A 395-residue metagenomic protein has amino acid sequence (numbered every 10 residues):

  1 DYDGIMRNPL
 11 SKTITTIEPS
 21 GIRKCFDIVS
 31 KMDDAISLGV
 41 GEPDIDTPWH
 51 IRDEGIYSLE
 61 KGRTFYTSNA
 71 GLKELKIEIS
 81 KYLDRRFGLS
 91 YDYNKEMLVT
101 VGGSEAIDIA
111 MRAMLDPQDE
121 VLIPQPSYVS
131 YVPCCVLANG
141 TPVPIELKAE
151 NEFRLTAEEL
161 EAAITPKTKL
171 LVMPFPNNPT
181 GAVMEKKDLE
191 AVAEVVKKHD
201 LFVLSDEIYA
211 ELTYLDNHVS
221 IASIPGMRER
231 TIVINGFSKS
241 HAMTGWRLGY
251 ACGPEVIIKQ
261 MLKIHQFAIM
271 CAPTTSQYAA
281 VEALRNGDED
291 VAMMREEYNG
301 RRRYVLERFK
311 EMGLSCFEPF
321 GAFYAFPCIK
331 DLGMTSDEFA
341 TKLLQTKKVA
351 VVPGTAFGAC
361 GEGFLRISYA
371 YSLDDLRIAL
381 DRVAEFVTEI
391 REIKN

Functional and structural regions predicted by a protein language model:
Y2-L10, T15-E18, I28-M32, I36 (+2 more regions): PLP-dependent class I/II
I56, E60, F65-N69: Phosphate/diphosphate ligand-binding glycine-rich loop within oxidoreductases
Y66-V101: Conserved N-terminal alpha-helix of the aminotransferase class I/II PLP-enzyme fold
